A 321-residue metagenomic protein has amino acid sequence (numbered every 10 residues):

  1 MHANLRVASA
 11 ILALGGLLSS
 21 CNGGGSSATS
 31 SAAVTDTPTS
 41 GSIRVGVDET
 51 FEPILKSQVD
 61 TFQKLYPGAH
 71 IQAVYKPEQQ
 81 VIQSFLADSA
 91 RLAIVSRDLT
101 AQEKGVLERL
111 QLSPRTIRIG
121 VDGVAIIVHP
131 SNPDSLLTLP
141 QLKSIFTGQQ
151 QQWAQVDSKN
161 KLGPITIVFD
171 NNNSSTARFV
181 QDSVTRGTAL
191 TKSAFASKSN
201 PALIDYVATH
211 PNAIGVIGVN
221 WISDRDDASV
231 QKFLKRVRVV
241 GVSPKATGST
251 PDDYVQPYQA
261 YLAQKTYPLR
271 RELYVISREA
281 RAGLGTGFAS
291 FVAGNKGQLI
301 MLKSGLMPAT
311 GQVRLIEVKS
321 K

Functional and structural regions predicted by a protein language model:
M1-S9: Bacterial N-terminal signal peptides that target proteins for export
N4, N22-P67, K76-Q79, Q83-L86 (+2 more regions): Exported/periplasmic ABC-transporter solute-binding proteins
A10-L14: Hydrophobic helical h-region of N-terminal Sec-dependent signal peptides in bacterial secretory/periplasmic proteins
L17-S20: C-terminal motif of bacterial Sec signal peptides marking the signal peptidase cleavage site
E78-L110, S223-D227: Pocket-flanking alpha-helical
I94-I117, A246-V255, A260: Acidic, polar ligand-binding/catalytic clefts
